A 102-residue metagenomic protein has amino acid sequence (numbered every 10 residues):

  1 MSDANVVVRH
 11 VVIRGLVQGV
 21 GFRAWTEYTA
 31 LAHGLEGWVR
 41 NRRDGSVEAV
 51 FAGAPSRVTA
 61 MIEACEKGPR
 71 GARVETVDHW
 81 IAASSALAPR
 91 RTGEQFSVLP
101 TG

Functional and structural regions predicted by a protein language model:
M1-G102: Intrinsically disordered, low-complexity, mixed-charge
